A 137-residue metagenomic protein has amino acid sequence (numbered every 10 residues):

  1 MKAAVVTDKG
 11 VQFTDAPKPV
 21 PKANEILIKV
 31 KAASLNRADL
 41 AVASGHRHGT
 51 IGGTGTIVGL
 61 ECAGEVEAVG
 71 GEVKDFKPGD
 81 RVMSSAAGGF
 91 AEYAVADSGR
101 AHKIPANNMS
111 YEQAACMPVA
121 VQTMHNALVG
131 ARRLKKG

Functional and structural regions predicted by a protein language model:
V5-V11: Extracellular beta-rich ligand/substrate-recognition surface
D8, G71, A106: Short, conserved catalytic or interaction motifs in soluble domains
V11-F13, A101: Predominantly a core beta-strand signature of beta-propeller blades across repeat-based propeller domains
P19-S34, H46-G88: Glycine-rich beta-strand-centered segment in the early N-terminal region that forms part of a ligand/cofactor-binding
R37-S44: Cytochrome P450 core scaffold surrounding the K-helix E-X-X-R motif and the conserved "meander" helix-loop region
R81-G137: NAD(P)H dinucleotide-binding glycine-rich loop of Rossmann-like/cofactor-binding domains, especially the beta1-alpha1
